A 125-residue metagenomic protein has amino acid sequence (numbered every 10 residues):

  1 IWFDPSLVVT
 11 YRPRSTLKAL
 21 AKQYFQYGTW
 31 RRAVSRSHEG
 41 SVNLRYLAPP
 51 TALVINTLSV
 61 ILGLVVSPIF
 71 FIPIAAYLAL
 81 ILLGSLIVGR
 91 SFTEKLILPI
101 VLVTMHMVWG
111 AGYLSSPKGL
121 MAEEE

Functional and structural regions predicted by a protein language model:
I1-V42: Catalytic donor/gating beta->alpha subdomain of glycosyltransferases that bind UDP-sugars
F3, F25, Y46, F70-F71 (+1 more regions): Phenylalanine-focused residue identity feature
R36, E124-E125: Membrane-interface amphipathic/re-entrant loop segments adjacent to transmembrane helices in multi-pass membrane
V42-P50: Select subsegments of transmembrane alpha-helices in polytopic membrane proteins, especially boundary-proximal
T51-E123: Membrane-embedded multi-pass helical conduit in multi-pass membrane proteins, especially envelope-biosynthetic
